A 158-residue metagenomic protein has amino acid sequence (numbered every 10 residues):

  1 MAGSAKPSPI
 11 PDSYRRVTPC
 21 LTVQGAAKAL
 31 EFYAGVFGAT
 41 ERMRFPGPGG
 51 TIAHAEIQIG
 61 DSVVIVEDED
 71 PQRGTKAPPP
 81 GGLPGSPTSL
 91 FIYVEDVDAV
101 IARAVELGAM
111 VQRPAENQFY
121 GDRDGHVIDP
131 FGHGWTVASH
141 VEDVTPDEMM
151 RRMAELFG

Functional and structural regions predicted by a protein language model:
A2-C20, L30-E31, F37-I128, S139-G158: Vicinal oxygen chelate
V23-A27: Short acidic-aromatic low-complexity motifs
F131: C-terminal catalytic core of tyrosine-transesterase DNA break-rejoin enzymes
